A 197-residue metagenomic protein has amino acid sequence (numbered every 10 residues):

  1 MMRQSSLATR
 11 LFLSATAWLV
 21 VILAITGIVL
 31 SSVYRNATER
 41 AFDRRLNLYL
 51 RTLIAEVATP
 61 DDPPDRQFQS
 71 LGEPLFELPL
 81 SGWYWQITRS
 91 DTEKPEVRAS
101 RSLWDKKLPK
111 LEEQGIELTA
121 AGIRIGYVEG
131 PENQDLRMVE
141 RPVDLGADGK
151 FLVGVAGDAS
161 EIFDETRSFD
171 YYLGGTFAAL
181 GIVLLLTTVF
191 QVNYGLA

Functional and structural regions predicted by a protein language model:
Q4-L23: N-terminal signal-anchor/signal peptide hydrophobic helix marking the start of the first transmembrane segment
A8-T9, R35, R167-Y171: Residues that define the loop-to-transmembrane-helix transition and helix capping in multi-pass membrane transporters
S14, L23-L48: N-terminal membrane-insertion alpha helix
A17-V21, Y172-A179: Hydrophobic residues within alpha-helical transmembrane segments of multi-pass solute transporters/permease subunits
G27-T38, T176, L180-A197: Cytosolic-side ends of inner-membrane transmembrane helices, especially those that anchor bacterial signal-transduction
D43-T59: Short extracytoplasmic/periplasmic juxtamembrane "stem" segments immediately C-terminal to an N-terminal membrane anchor
R51, A55-E56, P64-E132: Extracytoplasmic ligand-binding sensor domains of the Cache superfamily
S102-G174: Extracytoplasmic
